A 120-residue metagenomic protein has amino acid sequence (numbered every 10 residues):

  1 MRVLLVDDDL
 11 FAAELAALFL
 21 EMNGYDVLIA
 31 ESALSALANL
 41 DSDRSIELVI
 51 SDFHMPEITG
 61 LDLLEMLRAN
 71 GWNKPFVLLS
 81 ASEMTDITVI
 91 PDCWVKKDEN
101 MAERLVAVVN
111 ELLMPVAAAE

Functional and structural regions predicted by a protein language model:
D7: Conserved acidic carboxylate
L10-L28: Two-component/phosphorelay signaling modules centered on CheY-like receiver
I29-A38, G60: Helix N-cap/capping motif at the beta->alpha junctions
A38, L61-W72: Short amphipathic alpha-helix used as the core "switch/output" element in two-component signaling
D52: Active-site residues of response regulator receiver
M55: Receiver (REC) domain active-site loop signature in two-component systems and cognate sites in sensor histidine kinases
D98-L113, A117-E120: C-terminal output helix
